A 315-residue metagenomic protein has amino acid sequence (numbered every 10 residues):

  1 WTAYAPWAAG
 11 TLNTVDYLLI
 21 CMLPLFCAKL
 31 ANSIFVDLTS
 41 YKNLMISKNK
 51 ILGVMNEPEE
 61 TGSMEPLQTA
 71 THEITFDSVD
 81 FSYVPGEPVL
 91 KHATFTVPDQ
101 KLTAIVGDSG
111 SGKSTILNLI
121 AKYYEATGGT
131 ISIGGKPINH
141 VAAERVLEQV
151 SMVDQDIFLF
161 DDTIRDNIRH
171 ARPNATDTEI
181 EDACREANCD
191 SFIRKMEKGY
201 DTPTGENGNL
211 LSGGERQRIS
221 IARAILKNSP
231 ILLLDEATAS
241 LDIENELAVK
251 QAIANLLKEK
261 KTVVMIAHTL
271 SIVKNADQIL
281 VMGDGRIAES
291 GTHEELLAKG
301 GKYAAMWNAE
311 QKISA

Functional and structural regions predicted by a protein language model:
W1, T14-V36: Hydrophobic alpha-helical segments in the permease module
W1-A8: Juxtamembrane "helix exit" motif at the C-terminal ends of alpha-helical transmembrane segments in multi-pass membrane
F26-V54: Cytosolic ends of transmembrane helices, especially the final helix of ABC transmembrane type-1 domains
G53, E60, R169: Conserved E/DxxT/N motif and adjacent residues on the DHp alpha2 helix of HisKA-family sensor histidine kinases
E57-P58, Y124: Two-component histidine kinase transmitter core
P58-T69, L296: Pre-NBD coupling/linker segments of ABC/ABC-like ATPases
T69-A315: ABC-type nucleotide-binding domain
